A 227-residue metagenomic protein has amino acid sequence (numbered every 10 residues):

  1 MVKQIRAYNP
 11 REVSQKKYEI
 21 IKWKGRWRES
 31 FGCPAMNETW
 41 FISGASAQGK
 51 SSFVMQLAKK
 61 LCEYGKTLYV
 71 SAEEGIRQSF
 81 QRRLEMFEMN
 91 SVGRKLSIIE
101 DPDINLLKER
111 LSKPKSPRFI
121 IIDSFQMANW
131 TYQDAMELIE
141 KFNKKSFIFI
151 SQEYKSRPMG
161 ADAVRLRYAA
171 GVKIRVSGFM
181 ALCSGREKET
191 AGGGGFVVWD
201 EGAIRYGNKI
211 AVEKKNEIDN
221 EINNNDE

Functional and structural regions predicted by a protein language model:
M1-Y18: Charged, amphipathic alpha-helical linker segments immediately N-terminal to NTP-binding catalytic cores
Y18-P34: Pre-Walker A adenine-sensing motif
M36-N105: Conserved P-loop
N37, Y64-G65, P117, K144 (+1 more regions): Short, well-ordered alpha-helix to beta-strand connector turns
Q48, G75-I76, I104-N105, F125-W130 (+1 more regions): Short acidic, S/G/P-rich loop/turn micro-motifs used as interaction or catalytic elements
S79-R83, D134, L138, R165-A169: Alpha-helical scaffold elements adjacent to nucleotide-binding pockets in ATP/GTP-utilizing enzyme cores
I98-I150: Phosphate-binding/switch loop-helix module in NTP-utilizing enzymes
E140-E227: Phosphate-binding/switch region of NTP-binding enzymes
